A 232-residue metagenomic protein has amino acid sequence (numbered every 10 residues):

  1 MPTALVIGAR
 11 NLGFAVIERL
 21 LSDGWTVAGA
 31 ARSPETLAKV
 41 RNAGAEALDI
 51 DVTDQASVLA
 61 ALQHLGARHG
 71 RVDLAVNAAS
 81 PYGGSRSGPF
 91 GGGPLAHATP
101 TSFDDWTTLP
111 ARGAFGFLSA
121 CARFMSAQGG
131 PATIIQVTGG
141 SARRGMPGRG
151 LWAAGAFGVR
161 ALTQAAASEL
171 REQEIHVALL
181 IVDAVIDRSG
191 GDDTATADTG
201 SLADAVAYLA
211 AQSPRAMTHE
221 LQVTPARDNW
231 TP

Functional and structural regions predicted by a protein language model:
M1-A28: Canonical Rossmann dinucleotide-binding motif of NAD(H)/NADP(H)-dependent dehydrogenases/reductases, specifically
P2, R71-D73, R86, M125-T138 (+1 more regions): Active-site loop of short-chain dehydrogenase/reductase
I7, V72-G88, P110, Q136 (+1 more regions): Rossmann-fold scaffold of SDR-type NAD(P)-dependent oxidoreductases
S80-D104: Conserved mid-core segment of classical short-chain dehydrogenase/reductases
A96-F115, I135, V159: Catalytic Tyr-X3-Lys loop
L109-Q128: Amphipathic alpha-helical dimer-interface segment in Rossmann-like NAD(P)H-dependent oxidoreductases
F124, R144, A165-I175: Active-site-adjacent segment of SDR/Rossmann-fold oxidoreductases
E172-D187, G191-P232: C-terminal helical subdomain
